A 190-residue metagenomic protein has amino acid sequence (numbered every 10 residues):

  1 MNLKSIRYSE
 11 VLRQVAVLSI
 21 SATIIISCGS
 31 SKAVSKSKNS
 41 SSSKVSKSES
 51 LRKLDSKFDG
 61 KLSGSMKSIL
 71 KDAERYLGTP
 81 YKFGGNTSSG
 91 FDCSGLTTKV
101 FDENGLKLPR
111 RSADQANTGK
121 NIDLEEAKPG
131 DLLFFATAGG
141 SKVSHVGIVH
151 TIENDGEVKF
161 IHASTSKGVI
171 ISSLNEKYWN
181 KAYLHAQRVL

Functional and structural regions predicted by a protein language model:
N2-A16: Bacterial N-terminal signal peptides that target proteins for export
N2-S5, G29-S41, F58, V149-L190: Aromatic- and glycine-rich peptidoglycan recognition patches
T23-S27: C-terminal motif of bacterial Sec signal peptides marking the signal peptidase cleavage site
A33-S68: Post-signal peptide N-terminal segment of mature Sec-exported envelope proteins
E49-L54, E74-F83: Acidic/histidine-rich, surface-exposed loop or edge segments in extracytoplasmic proteins
G60, T79-P129: Catalytic cysteine-centered active-site loop
M66-L70, E74, S94-T98, A127 (+1 more regions): Extracytoplasmic/secreted envelope proteins and their assembly/folding machinery, especially bacterial periplasmic
L106-K167, E176: ...with weaker cross-activation on analogous glycine-rich loops/strands in unrelated enzymes
